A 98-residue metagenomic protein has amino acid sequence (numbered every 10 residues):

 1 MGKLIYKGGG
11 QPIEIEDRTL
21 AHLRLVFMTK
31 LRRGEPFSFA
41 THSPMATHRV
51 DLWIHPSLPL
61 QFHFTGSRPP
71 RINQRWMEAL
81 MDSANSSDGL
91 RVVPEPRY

Functional and structural regions predicted by a protein language model:
M1-A21, L25-Y98: Positively charged, low-complexity terminal tracts and the immediately adjacent first secondary-structure elements
